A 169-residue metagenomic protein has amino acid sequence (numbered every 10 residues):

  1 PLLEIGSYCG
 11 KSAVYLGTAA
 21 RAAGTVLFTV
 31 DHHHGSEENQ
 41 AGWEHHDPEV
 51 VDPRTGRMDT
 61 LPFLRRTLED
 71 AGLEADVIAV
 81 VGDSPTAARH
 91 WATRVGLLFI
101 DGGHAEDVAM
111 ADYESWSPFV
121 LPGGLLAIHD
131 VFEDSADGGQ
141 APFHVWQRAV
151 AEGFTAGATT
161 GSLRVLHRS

Functional and structural regions predicted by a protein language model:
P1-S169: S-adenosylmethionine/decaboxylated-SAM
